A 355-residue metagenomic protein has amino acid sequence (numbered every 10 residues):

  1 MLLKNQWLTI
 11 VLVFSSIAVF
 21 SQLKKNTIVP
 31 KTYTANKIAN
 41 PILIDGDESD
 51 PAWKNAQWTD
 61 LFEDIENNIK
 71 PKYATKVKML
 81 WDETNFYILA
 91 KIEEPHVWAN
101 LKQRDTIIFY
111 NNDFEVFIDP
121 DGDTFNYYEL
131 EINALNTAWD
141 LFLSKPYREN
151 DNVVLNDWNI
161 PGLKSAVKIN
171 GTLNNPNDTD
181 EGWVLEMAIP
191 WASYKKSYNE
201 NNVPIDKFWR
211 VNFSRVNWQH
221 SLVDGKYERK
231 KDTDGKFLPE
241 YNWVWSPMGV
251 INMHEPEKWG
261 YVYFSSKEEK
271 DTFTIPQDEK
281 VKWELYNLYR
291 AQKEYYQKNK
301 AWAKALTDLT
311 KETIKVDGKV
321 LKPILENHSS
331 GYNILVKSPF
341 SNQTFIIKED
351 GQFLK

Functional and structural regions predicted by a protein language model:
M1-T27: Bacterial Sec-dependent N-terminal signal peptides
Q22-K300, I314-Y332, N342-T344: Structural preference for beta-rich elements and adjacent junctions enriched in aromatics
W302-A305: Long alpha-helical segments found as membrane-embedded helices
T307-K311: Transition segment at domain starts
I334-K337: Short beta-strand segments that buttress and anchor functional surface loops
Q343-K355: A short, surface-exposed interaction/processing loop segment used at functional sites
